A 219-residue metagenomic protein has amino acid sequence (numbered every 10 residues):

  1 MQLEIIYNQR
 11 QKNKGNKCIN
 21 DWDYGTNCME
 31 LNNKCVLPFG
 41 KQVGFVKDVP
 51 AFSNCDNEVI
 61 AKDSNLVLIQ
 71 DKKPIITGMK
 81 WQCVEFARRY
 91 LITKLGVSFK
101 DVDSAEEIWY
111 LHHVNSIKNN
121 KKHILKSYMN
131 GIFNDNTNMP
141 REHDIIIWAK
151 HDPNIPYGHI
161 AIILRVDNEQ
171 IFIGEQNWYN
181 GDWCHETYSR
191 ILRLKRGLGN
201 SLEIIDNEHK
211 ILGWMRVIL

Functional and structural regions predicted by a protein language model:
M1-N115: N-terminal capping segments
I5-Y7, D135, N154-L219: Aromatic- and glycine-rich peptidoglycan recognition patches
K14, Y24, F39, V43 (+4 more regions): Feature targets compositionally biased, intrinsically disordered low-complexity regions with long contiguous runs
N20-W22, K62-S64, H143, V166 (+2 more regions): Intrinsic-disorder/low-complexity regions
W109-W178: ...with weaker cross-activation on analogous glycine-rich loops/strands in unrelated enzymes
